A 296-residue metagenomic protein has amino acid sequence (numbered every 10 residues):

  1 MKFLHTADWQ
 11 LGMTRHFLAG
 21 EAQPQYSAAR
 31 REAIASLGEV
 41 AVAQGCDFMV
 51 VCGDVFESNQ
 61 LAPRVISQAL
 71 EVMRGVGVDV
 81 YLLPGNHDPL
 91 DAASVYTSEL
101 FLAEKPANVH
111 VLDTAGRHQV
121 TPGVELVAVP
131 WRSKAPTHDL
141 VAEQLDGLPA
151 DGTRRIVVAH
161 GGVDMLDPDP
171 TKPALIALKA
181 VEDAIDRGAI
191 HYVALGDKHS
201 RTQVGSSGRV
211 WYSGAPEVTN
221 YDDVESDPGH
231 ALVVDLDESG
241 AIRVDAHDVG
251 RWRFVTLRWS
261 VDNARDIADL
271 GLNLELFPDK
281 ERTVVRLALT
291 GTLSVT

Functional and structural regions predicted by a protein language model:
M1-F3, E125-W131, V234: Core dinuclear metal-dependent hydrolase active-site scaffold
M1-Q68, D146: N-terminal active-site segment of His-dependent metallophosphoesterases
E32, A43, L236-T296: Accessory, non-catalytic peripheral segments of nucleic-acid enzymes
V40-C46, G75, D151, P278-K280: Glycine-rich phosphate/diphosphate-binding loops that line cofactor/substrate pockets in enzymes
F48, N59-W211, A215-N220: His/Asp/Glu-rich metal-coordinating catalytic cores of metallo-dependent phosphodiesterases/hydrolases acting on
G53, A159-G162, L289-T292: Short, well-ordered beta-to-alpha junction loops that form the rim of enzyme active sites and present histidine/acidic
S200, V204-R209, S213-S226, H230-D266: Glycine-rich, Lys/Arg-enriched anion-binding loops that position phosphate/diphosphate groups for phosphoryl
